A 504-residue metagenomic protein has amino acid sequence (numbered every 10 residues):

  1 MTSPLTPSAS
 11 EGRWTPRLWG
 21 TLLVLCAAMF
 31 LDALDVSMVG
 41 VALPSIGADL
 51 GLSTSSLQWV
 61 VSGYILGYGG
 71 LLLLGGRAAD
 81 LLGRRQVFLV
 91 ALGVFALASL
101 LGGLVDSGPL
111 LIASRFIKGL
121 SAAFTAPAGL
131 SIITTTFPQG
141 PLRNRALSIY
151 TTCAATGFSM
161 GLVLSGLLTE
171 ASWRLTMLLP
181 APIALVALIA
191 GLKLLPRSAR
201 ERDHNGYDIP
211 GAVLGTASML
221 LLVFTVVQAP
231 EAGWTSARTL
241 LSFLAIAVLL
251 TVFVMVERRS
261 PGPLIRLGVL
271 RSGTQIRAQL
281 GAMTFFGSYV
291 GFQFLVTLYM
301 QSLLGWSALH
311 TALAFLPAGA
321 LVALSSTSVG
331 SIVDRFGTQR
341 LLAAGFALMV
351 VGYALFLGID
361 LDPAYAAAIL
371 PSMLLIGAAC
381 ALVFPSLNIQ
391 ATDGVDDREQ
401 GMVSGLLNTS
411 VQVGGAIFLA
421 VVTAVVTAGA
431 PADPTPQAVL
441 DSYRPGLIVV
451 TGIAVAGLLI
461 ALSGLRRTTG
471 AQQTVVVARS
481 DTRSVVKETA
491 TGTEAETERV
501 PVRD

Functional and structural regions predicted by a protein language model:
M1-R17, G464-D504: Intrinsic disorder in cytosolic terminal tails and internal cytosolic loops of multi-pass membrane transporters
T2-K193, T327-V329, F336, A347-V350 (+4 more regions): Transmembrane-helix bundle of Major Facilitator Superfamily
L18-L34, V39-V41, T54, L175 (+5 more regions): 12-transmembrane solute porter fold
G76, V105-S107, P138, T169 (+7 more regions): Short helix-capping/hinge motifs at transmembrane helix termini and TM-loop junctions
I132, T136, L194, F224 (+4 more regions): A residue-level signal for alpha-helical anchor/packing sites in multi-pass solute transporters
S148, T169-A282, S288, W306 (+3 more regions): Hydrophobic transmembrane-helix bundles of small-molecule transporters
T152, T156-A171, F224, V413-A432: A gly/Pro-rich, aromatic-decorated transmembrane alpha-helix motif that marks the paired, flexible gating helices
V163, V186-K193, L221-F224, V252-M255 (+4 more regions): Transmembrane alpha-helix boundary/anchor motif
